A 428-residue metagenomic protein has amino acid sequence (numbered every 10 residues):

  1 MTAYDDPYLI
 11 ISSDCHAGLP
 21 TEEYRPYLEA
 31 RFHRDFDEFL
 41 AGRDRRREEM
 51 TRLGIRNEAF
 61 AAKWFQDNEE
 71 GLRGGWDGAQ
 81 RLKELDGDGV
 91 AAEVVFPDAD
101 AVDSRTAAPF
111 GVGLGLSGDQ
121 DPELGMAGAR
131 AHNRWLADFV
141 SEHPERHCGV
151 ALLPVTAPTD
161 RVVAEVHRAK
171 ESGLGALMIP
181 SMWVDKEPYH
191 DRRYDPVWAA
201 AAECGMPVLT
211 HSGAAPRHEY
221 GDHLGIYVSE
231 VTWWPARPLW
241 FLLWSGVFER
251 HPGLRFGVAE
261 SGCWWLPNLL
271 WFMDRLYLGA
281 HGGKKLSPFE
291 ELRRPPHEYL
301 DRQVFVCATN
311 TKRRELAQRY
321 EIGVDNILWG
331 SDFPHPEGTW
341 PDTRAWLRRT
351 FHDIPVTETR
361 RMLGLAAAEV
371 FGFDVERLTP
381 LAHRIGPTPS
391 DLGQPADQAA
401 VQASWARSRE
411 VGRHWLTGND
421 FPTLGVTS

Functional and structural regions predicted by a protein language model:
T2-I11, E22-A92, A127, R134-E142 (+7 more regions): Mid-to-C-terminal alpha-helical segments outside catalytic/metal-binding sites
I10, F65-E70, K83-G111, R146-V155 (+1 more regions): Divalent metal-dependent hydrolysis catalytic cores, especially in the metallo-beta-lactamase
C15, V90, V95-D100, L152-V155 (+4 more regions): Short, well-ordered beta-to-alpha junction loops that form the rim of enzyme active sites and present histidine/acidic
G18, L28-F36, L114-A131, H143-V163: N-terminal-biased segments
G18-T21, D88, A92-V95, A101-A107 (+7 more regions): Short catalytic/ligand-binding loop motif for oxyanion handling, primarily in non-cytosolic enzymes, centered on
T21, R25-L72, F110-P122, P216-W233 (+1 more regions): Active-site gating loops and adjacent loop-to-helix segments of metal-dependent hydrolytic enzymes
A99-D138, P158-A164, R168, P188-D191 (+1 more regions): Active-site loop-helix segments enriched in His/Asp/Glu that coordinate and activate a nucleophilic water at divalent
L124-A127, V140, E145-C148, V166-L328 (+3 more regions): Catalytic pocket-lining loop regions of alpha/beta-barrel enzymes, especially the amidohydrolase/enolase/GH5 lineages
